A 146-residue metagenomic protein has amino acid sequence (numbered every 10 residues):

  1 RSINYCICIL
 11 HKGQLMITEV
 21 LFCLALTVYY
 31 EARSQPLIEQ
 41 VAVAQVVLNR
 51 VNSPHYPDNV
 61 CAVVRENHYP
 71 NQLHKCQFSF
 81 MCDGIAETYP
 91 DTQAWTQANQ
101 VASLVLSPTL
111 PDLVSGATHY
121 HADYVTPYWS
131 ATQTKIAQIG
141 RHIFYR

Functional and structural regions predicted by a protein language model:
R1-L15: Short, Lys/Arg-enriched N-terminal segments with co-localized hydrophobic residues within the first ~10-30 amino acids
I17-R146: Bacterial extracytoplasmic/cell-wall-associated proteins, especially those involved in peptidoglycan
